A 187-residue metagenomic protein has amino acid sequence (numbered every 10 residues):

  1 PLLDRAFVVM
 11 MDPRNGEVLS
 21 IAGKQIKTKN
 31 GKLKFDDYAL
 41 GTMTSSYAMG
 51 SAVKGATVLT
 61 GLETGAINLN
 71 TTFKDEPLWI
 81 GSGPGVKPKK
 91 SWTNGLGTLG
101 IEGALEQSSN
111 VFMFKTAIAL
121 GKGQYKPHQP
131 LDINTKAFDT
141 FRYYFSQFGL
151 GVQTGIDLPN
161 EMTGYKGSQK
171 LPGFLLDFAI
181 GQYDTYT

Functional and structural regions predicted by a protein language model:
D4-G50, A56-T187: Beta-lactam-recognizing serine transpeptidase/beta-lactamase-like catalytic domain environment
